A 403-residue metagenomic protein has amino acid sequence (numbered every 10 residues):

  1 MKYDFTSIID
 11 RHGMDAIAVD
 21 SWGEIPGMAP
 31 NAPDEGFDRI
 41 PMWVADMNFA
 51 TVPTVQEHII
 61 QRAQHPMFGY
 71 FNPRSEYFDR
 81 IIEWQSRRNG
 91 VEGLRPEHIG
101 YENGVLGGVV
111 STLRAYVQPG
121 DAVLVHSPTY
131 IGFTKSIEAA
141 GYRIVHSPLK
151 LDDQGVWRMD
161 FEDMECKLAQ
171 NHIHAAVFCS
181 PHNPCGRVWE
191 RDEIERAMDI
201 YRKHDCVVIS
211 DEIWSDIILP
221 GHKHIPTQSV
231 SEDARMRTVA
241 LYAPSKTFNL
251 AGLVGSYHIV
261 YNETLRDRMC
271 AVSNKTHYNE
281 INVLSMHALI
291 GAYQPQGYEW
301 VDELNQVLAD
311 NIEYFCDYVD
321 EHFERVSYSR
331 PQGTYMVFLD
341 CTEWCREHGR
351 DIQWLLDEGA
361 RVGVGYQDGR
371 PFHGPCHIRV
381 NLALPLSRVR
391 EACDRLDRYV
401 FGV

Functional and structural regions predicted by a protein language model:
K2-G104, S111, P295, G402-V403: N-terminal small-domain helix-loop-helix segment of the aminotransferase-like
F68-D199, D216-I217, G221-S229, D233 (+1 more regions): Conserved core of the PLP fold type I
V125, H146, S210, Y366-D368: Hydrophobic residues in well-ordered beta-strands that form the structural core
Y142, K203-C206, R235-M236: A short helix->loop->beta-strand "cap" motif at the edges of active sites that frequently abuts
R237-E321, S327-P331: PLP-dependent aminotransferase class I/II
L308-A309, H322-R361, I378: Conserved PLP-binding catalytic core of the aspartate aminotransferase-like
E347-R350, D357-V403: PLP-dependent enzyme catalytic core of the Aspartate aminotransferase-like
